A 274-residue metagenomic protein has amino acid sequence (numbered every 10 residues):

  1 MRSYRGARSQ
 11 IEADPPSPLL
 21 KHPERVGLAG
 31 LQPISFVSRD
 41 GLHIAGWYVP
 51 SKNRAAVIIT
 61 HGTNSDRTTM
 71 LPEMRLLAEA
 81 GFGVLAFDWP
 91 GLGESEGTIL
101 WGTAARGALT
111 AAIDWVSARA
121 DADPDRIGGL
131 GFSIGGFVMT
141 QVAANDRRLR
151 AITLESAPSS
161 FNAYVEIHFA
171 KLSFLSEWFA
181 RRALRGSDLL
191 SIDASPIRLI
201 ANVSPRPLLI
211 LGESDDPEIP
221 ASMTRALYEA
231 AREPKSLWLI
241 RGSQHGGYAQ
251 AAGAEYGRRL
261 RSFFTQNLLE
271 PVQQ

Functional and structural regions predicted by a protein language model:
M1-V37: An N-terminal hydrophobic leader/cap segment in hydrolases
R54-G62: Short beta-strand element of the alpha/beta-hydrolase
T63-L76, W89, T98: The serine-hydrolase catalytic nucleophile loop
T69, I99-A120: Alpha/beta-hydrolase active-site loop
A112-R119, D125-A170: Primarily recognizes the serine-hydrolase "nucleophile elbow" in alpha/beta-hydrolase and SGNH/GDSL folds
V203-S204, L209-G212: Short beta-strand/loop motif that positions the catalytic acidic residue of the alpha/beta-hydrolase fold
P217-M223: Conserved alpha/beta-hydrolase "acid-adjacent" motif
S243-G253: Catalytic histidine-centered segment of alpha/beta-hydrolase-like enzymes
